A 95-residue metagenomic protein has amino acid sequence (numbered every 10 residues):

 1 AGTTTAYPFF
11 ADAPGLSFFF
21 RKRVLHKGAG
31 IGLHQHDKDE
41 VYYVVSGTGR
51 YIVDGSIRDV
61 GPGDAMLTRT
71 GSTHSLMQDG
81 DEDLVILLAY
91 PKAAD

Functional and structural regions predicted by a protein language model:
A1-S17, D95: A short, N-terminal "cap"/entry segment at the start of jelly-roll beta-barrel domains of the cupin/DSBH fold
A6, F20-H36: Conserved short histidine dyad/triad with adjacent acidic residue
F10-D12, G30-H36, M77-D79: Short histidine-centered beta-strand/loop micro-motifs that create catalytic or ligand/metal-coordination sites
P14, T70-D95: Ligand-binding loop in jelly-roll beta-barrel domains
A29, D37-K38, S56, S72-T73 (+1 more regions): A generic "binding-loop/recognition-motif" signal
D39-E40, V44-G49, D54: Glycine- and acidic-residue-biased ligand/ion/polar-headgroup-sensing regions
G55-G71: Short acidic-glycine-tyrosine-enriched beta hairpin
